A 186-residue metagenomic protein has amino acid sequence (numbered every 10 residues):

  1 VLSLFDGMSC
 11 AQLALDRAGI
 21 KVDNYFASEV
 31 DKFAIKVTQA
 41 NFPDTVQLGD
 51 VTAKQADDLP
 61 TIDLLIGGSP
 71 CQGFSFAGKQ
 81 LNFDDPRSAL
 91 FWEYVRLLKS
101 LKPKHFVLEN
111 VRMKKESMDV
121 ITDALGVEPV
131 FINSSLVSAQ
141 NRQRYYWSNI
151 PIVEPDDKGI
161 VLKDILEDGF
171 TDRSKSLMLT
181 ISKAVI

Functional and structural regions predicted by a protein language model:
V1-I186: Conserved active-site and SAM-binding loop architecture of S-adenosyl-L-methionine-dependent nucleic-acid
